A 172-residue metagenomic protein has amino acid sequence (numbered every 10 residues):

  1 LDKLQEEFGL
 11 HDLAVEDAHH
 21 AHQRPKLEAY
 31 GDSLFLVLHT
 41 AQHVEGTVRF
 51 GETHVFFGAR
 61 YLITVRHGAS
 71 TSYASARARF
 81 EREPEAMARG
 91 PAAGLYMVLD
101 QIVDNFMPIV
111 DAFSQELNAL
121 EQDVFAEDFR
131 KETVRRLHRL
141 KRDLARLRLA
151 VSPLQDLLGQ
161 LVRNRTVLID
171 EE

Functional and structural regions predicted by a protein language model:
L1-D170: Peripheral, non-transmembrane regulatory/ligand-interaction domains of membrane transport proteins
